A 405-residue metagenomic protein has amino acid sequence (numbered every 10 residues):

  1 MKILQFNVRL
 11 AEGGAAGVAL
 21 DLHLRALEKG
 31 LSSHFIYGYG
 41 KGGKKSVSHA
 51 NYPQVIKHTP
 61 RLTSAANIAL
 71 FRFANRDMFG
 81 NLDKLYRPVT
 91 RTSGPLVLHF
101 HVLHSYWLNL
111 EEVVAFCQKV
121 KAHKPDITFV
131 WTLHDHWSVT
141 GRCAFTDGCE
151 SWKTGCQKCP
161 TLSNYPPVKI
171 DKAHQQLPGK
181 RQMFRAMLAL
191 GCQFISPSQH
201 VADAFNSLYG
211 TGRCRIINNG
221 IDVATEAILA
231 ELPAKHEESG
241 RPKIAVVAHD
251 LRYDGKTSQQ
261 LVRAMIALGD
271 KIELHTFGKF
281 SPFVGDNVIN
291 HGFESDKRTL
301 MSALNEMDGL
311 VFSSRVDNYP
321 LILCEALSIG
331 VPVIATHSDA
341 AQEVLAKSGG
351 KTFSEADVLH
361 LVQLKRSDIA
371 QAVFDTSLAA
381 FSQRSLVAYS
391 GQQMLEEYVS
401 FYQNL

Functional and structural regions predicted by a protein language model:
Q5-E12, L20-P88, F280: N-terminal strand-loop element at the rim of the active site of nucleotide-sugar-dependent glycosyltransferases
K153-F194: Membrane-proximal helix-turn-helix segments that form the acceptor-binding/catalytic region of lipid-linked
H200, G220: Carbohydrate-associated surface elements
L232, S367, V373-L405: A charged, aromatic-enriched C-terminal amphipathic alpha-helix characteristic of glycosyltransferases across folds
K235-K256, V262: Conserved donor-binding/catalytic core segment of Leloir-type glycosyltransferases
G278-M301, G309: Nucleotide-activated donor-binding/catalytic signature segment of Leloir-type glycosyltransferases, i.e., the conserved
R315: Aromatic "clamp/platform" in nucleotide-sugar-dependent glycosyltransferases that forms part of the donor/acceptor
P332-A335, Q342: Short hydrophobic beta-strand element within catalytic cores of glycosyltransferases and related nucleotide-activated
